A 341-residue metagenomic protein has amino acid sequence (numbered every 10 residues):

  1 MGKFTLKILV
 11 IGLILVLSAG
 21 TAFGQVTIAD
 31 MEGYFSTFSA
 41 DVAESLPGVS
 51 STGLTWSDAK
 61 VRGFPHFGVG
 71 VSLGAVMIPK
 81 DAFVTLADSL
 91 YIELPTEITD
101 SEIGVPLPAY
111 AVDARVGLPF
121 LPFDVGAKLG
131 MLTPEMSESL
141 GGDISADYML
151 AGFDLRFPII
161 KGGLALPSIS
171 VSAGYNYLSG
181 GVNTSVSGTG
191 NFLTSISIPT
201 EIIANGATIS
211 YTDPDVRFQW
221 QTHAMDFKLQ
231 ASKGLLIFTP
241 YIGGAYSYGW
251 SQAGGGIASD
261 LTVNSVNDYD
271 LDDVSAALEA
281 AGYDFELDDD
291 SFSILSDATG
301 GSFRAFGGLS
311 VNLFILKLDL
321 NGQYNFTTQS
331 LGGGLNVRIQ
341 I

Functional and structural regions predicted by a protein language model:
L9-A19: Bacterial N-terminal signal peptides
F23-A82: Outer-membrane beta-barrel biogenesis signature
A43, P79-V105, P134-Y148, N176-M225 (+2 more regions): Extracellular/periplasm-exposed beta-strand and loop segments of Gram-negative cell-envelope proteins, dominated by
D58-P65, F120-F123, I160-I169, L236-F238 (+1 more regions): Short loop/turn motifs that connect adjacent beta-strands in outer-membrane beta-barrel proteins
G63-P65, V105-Y110, S145-F153, Q221-M225 (+3 more regions): Residues that define the transmembrane beta-barrel architecture of outer-membrane proteins
F67-V71, A114, V125-A127, L155 (+4 more regions): Membrane-embedded beta-strand positions of outer-membrane beta-barrel proteins
L73-M77, L118, L129-E135, I159 (+6 more regions): Transmembrane beta-strands of outer-membrane beta-barrel pores
D113-R115, D154-R156, D226-S232, F306-S310 (+2 more regions): Outer-membrane beta-barrel architecture
